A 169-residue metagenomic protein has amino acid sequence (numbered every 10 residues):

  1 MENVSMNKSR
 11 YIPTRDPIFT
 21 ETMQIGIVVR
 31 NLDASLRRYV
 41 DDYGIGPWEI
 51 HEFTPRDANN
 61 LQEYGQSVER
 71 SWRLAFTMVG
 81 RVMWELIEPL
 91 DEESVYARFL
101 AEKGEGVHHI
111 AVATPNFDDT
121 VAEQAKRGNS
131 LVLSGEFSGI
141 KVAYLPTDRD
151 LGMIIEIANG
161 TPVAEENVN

Functional and structural regions predicted by a protein language model:
E2-D16, I27, E85, D118-N169: Vicinal oxygen chelate
E2-L36, G44, E105-V112, N167-N169: N-terminal beta-strand motif that seeds the catalytic metal site of vicinal oxygen chelate
P13-P17, F53, R98-A101: A short alpha-helix capping/helix-coil boundary motif
Q24, V28-R30, R38, G80-E85 (+1 more regions): Extracellular/lumenal glycan-associated surfaces
V29-A34, G44-P47, M78-M83, L90-V95 (+2 more regions): Vicinal oxygen chelate
G46-R98, I140-V163: Conserved short beta-strand elements that form part of the metal-binding/catalytic scaffold of enzyme active sites
